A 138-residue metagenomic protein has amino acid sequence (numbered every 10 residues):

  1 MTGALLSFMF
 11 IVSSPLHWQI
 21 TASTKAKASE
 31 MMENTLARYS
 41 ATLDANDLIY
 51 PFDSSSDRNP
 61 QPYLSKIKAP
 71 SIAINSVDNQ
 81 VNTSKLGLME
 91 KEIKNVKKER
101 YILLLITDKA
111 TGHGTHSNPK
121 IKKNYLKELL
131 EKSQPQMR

Functional and structural regions predicted by a protein language model:
M1-R38: Alpha/beta-hydrolase-fold enzymes
D47-Y63: Active-site nucleophile elbow and catalytic-triad environment of alpha/beta-hydrolase enzymes
L64-K68, I93-K97: Short, conserved loop/helix-junction motifs that constitute active-site signature segments in enzyme catalytic cores
I67, A73-N75: Short beta-strand/loop motif that positions the catalytic acidic residue of the alpha/beta-hydrolase fold
V77-N79, T107-D108: Acidic beta-to-alpha connecting loop that harbors the catalytic carboxylate
Q80-L88: Conserved alpha/beta-hydrolase "acid-adjacent" motif
V96-R138: Catalytic active-site module of serine/aspartate enzymes centered on a nucleophile-bearing elbow/loop
